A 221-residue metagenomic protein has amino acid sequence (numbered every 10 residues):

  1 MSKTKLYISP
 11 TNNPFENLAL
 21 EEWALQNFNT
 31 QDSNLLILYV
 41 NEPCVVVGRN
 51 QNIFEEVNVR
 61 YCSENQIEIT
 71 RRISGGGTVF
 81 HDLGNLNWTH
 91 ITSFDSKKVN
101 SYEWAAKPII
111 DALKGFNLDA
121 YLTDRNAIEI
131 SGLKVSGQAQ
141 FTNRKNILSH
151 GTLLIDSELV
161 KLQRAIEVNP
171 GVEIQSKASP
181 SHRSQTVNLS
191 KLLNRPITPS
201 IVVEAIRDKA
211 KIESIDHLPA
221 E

Functional and structural regions predicted by a protein language model:
M1-F54, Q140, R183-T186, S190-N194 (+2 more regions): Active-site loop/lid in soluble adenylation, ligation, and acyl-transfer enzymes
W23, I109, F116-L118, S136 (+1 more regions): Long, positively charged amphipathic alpha-helical accessory segments at protein N-termini or as interdomain linkers
G48-F54, N58-S63, G84: Glycine-rich loop at the start of a catalytic domain that most often binds anionic cofactors/ligands
E56-T78: Active-site cofactor/substrate anionic-group-binding motifs, chiefly glycine- and Lys/Arg-rich phosphate-binding loops
R72-N87, E129-I130, A139-T142, I147: FAD-binding core of FAD-dependent oxidoreductases, characterized by glycine-rich FAD pyrophosphate-binding loops
I73-S93, V172-K191: Residues forming anionic-ligand binding surfaces in small-molecule and nucleic-acid pockets of primarily soluble enzymes
N85-N126: Contiguous, small/hydrophobic- and glycine-enriched helical/loop subdomains that border and often "cap" functional
L122-A139, E221: Beta-rich nucleic-acid/ligand-interaction surfaces
